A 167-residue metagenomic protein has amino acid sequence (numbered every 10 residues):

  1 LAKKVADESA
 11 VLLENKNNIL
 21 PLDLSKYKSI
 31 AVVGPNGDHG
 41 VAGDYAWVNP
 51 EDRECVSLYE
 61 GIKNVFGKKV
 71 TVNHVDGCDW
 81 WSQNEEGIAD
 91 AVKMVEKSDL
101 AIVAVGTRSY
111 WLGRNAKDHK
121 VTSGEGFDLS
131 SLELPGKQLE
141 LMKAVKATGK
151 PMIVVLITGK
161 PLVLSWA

Functional and structural regions predicted by a protein language model:
K3-A167: C-terminal non-catalytic regions of proteins with extracellular/luminal or membrane-system context
